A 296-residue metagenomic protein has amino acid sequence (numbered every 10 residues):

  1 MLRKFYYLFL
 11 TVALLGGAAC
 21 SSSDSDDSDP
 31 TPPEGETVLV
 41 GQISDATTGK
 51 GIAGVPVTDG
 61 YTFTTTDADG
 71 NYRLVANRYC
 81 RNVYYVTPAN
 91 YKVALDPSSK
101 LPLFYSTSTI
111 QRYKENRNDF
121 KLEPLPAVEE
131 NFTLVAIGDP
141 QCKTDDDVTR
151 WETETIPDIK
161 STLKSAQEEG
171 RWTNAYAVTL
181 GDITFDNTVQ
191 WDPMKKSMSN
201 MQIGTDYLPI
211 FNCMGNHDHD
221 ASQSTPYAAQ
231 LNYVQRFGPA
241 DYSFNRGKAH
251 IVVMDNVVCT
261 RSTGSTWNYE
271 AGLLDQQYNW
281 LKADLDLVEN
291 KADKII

Functional and structural regions predicted by a protein language model:
L2, V12-V40: Bacterial Sec-dependent N-terminal signal peptides
E34, T47, S99-W191: N-terminal active-site segment of His-dependent metallophosphoesterases
G35, Q42-S44, G54-T65: Short amphipathic beta-strand segments in non-cytosolic proteins
T37-D45, G70, F120: A short, amphipathic beta-strand motif
D59, Y79-T109: A short, solvent-exposed loop/turn motif at the edges and junctions of modular extracellular/periplasmic domains
Y61-A76: Short, acidic Ser/Thr/Gly-rich low-complexity loop/linker segments typical of extracellular and cell-surface proteins
N90-K92, S99, L103-F104, T188-A292: Extended active-site neighborhood of metal-dependent phosphoesterases/phosphodiesterases
T133, Y176, A249-I251, K294-I296: Structural motif
